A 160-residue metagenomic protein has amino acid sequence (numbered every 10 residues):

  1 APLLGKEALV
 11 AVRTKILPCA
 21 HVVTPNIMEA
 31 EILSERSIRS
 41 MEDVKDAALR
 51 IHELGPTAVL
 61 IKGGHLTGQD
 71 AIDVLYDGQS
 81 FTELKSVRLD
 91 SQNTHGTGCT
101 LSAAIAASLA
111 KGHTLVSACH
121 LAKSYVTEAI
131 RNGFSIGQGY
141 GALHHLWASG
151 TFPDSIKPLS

Functional and structural regions predicted by a protein language model:
P2-F81: Conserved phosphate/ATP/ADP-binding segment of small-molecule kinases
I32, S91-L115: Short, small-residue alpha-helix embedded
G64-L66, V87-D90, K123-V126: Glycine-rich beta-alpha junction loops
H65-L66, G98-T100, A104, G141-L143: Gly/Ser/Thr-rich beta-alpha loop segments that engage phosphate groups in nucleotides
Y76, S102, A106-A110, K123 (+1 more regions): Regular secondary-structure segments
F81-H95: Short pre-catalytic strand/loop immediately N-terminal to key active-site residues, enriched for Gly-Thr
F81-T82, S108-A122: Phosphate-handling active-site elements
V116-S160: Charged C-terminal helix
